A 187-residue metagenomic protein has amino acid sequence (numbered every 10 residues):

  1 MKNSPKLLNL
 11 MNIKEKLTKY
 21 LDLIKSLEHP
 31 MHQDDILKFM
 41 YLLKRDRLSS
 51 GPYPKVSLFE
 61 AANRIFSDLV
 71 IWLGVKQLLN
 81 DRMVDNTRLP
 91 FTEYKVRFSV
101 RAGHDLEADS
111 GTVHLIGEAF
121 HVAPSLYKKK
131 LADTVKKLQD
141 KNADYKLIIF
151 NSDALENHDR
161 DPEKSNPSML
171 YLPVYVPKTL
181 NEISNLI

Functional and structural regions predicted by a protein language model:
M1-R47: Nuclease-adjacent, charged terminal/linker segments that flank catalytic cores
E28, A62-N63, Q77, L147-Y171 (+1 more regions): Metal-dependent nuclease catalytic core centered on acidic motifs
R47-K95: Acidic-basic catalytic patches of nuclease active cores, encompassing PD-(D/E)XK and other metal-cofactor nuclease
I65-L69, L73, R101, K129-D133: Short, well-structured alpha-helical interface segments that form or flank functional binding sites
V96-V100: A short beta-turn/loop motif at secondary-structure boundaries
H104-G117: Active-site beta-strand-loop-beta-strand hairpin of nuclease catalytic cores that positions key catalytic residues
A119-P173: Catalytic cores of nucleic-acid endonucleases
